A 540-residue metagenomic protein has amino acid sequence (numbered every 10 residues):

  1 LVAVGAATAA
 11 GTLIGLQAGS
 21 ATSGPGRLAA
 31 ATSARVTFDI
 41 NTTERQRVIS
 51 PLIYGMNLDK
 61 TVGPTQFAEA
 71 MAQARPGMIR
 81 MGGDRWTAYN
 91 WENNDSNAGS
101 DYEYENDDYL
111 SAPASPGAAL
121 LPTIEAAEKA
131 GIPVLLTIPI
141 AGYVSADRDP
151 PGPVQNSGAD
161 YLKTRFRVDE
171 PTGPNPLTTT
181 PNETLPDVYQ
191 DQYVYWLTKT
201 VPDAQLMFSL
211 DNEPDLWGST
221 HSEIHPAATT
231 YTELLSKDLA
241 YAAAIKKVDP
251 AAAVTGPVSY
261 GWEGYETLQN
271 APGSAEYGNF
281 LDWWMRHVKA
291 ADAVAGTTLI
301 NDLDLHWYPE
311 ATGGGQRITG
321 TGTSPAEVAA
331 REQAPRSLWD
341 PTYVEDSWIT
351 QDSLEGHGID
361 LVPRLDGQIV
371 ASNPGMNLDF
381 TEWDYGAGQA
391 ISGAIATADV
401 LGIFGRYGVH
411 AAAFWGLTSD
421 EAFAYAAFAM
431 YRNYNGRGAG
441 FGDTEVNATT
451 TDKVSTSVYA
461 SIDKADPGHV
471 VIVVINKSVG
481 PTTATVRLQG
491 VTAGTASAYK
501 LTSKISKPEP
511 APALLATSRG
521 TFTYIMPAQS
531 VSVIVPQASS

Functional and structural regions predicted by a protein language model:
L1-V2: N-terminal export leaders
A10-S33, F404, S540: C-terminal region of N-terminal signal peptides and the immediate post-cleavage residues of exported proteins
T37-Q192, S209, P214-T230: N-terminal substrate-binding region of glycoside hydrolase catalytic domains
V48, I53-G55, M78, G131-T137 (+5 more regions): Structural preference for beta-strand elements that scaffold enzyme active sites
T184-V201, L206, P214, E223 (+2 more regions): Noncatalytic carbohydrate-binding groove/subsite architecture in carbohydrate-active enzymes
A390, A394, L401-V471, K504: Glycan-recognition and catalytic regions of carbohydrate-active enzymes
K453-T492, S532-V535: Carbohydrate-binding surface patches
L515-S540: C-terminal beta-strand-rich structural cap/linker in extracellular carbohydrate-active enzymes
